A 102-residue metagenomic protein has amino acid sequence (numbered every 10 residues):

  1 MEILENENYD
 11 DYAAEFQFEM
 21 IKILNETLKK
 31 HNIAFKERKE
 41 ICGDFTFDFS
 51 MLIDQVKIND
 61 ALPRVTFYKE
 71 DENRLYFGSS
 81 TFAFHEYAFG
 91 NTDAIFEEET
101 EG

Functional and structural regions predicted by a protein language model:
M1-K36: N-terminal low-complexity, intrinsically disordered segments
L4, L24, L28, M51-L52 (+2 more regions): Generic detector of leucine side chains in alpha-helical contexts
I21-I23, V56, V65: Extended aliphatic helical segments
K36, L52, I95-E97: A generic signature of intrinsically disordered, low-complexity regions enriched in glycine/proline and charged/polar
E40-A61, K69: Amphipathic, interaction-prone secondary-structure segments
I58-G102: Amphipathic alpha-helical binding modules
